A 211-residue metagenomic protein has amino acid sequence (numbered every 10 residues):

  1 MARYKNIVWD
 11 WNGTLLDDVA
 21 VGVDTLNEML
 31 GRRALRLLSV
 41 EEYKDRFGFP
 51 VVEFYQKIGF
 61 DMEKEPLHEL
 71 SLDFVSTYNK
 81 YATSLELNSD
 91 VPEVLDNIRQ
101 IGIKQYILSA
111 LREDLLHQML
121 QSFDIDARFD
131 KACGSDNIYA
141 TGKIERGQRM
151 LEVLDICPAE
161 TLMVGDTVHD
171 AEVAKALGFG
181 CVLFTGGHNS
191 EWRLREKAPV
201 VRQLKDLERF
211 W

Functional and structural regions predicted by a protein language model:
M1-D45: Active-site neighborhood of HAD-like aspartate-dependent phosphohydrolases
K5-N6, K143-A171: Conserved Lys-Pro-Asp/Glu-containing loop-to-beta segment of HAD-superfamily phosphomonoesterases, centered on
T14, S109-L111: Conserved phosphate-coupling serine/threonine residues in phosphotransfer and NTP-handling enzymes
M29, P50-K64, M119-S122, M150-L151: Helix-loop "lid/cap" segments that line or gate small-molecule binding pockets
Y43, I125-T141: A short, structured active-site edge motif that brings together acidic residues
Q56-E93: Metal-dependent phosphoesterase signature
N79-I107, H117, I144: Short, acidic loop-to-helix structural element flanking the phosphoryl-transfer center in phosphate-processing enzymes
L162-V201: Acidic, Mg2+-coordinating phosphoryl-transfer loop and its flanking beta/alpha structural elements, shared across
